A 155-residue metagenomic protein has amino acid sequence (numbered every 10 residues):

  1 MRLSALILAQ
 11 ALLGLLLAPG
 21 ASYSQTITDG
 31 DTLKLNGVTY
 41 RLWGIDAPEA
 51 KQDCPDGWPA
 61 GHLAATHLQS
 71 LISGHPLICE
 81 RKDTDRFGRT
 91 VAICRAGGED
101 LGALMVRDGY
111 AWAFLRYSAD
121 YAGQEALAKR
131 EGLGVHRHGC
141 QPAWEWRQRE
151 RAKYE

Functional and structural regions predicted by a protein language model:
R2-I7, G14-E155: Small beta-barrel nucleic-acid-binding modules, primarily SNase/OB-fold domains and secondarily Tudor-like barrels
